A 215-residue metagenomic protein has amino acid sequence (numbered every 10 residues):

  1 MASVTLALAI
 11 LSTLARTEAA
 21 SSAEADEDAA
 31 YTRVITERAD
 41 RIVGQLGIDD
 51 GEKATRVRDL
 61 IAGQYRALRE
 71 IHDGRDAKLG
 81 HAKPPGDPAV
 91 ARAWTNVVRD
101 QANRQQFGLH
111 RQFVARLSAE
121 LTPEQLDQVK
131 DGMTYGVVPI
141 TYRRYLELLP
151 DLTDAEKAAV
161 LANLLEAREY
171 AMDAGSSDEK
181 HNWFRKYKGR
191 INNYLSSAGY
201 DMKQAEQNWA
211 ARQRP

Functional and structural regions predicted by a protein language model:
A2-T13: Bacterial N-terminal signal peptides
E18-P215: Charge-rich (acidic/polar
